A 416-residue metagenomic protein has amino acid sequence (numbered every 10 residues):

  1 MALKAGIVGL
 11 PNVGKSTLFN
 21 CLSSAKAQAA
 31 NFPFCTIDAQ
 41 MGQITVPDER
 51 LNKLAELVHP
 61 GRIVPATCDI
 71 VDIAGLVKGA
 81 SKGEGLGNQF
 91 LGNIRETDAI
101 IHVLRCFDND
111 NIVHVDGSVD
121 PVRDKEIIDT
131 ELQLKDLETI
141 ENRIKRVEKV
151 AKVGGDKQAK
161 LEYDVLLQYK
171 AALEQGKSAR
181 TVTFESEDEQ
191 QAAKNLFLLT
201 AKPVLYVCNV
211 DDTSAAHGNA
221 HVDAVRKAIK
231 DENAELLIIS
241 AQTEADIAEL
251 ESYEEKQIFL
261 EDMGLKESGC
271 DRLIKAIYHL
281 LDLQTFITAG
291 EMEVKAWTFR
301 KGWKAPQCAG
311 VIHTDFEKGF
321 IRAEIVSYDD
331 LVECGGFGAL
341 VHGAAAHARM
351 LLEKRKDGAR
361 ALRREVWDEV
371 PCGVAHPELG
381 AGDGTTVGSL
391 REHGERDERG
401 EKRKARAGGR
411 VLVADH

Functional and structural regions predicted by a protein language model:
M1-E84, N88-D108: Conserved G1/Walker A P-loop phosphate-binding module
A2-V8, V13, F19, R146-R349: C-terminal-of-GTPase-core extension/linker across diverse P-loop GTPases
T45, A74-S81, R95-L134, E138 (+3 more regions): Conserved Switch II/interswitch segment of TRAFAC-class P-loop GTPases
L137-K145: Conserved phosphoryl-transfer catalytic core
A216, A346-R364: Acidic/histidine-enriched ion/cofactor-binding microenvironments in catalytic or ligand-binding pockets
L351-L352, L362, L379, L390 (+1 more regions): Leucine-biased recognition of intrinsically disordered, low-complexity hydrophobic segments
A359, P371, A375-A381, T385-T386 (+4 more regions): Short linear motifs in low-complexity or flexible loops
